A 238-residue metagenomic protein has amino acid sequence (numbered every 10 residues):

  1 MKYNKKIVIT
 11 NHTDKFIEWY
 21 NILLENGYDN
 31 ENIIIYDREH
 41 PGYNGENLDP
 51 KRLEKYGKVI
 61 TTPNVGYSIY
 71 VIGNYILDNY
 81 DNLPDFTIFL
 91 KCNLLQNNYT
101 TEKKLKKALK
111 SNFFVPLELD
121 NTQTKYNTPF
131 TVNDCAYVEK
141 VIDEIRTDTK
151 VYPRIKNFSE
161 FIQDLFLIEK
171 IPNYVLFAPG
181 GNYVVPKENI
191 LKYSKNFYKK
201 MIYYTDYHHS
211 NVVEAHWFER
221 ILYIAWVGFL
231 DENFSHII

Functional and structural regions predicted by a protein language model:
M1-I238: ER/Golgi luminal nucleotide-sugar-dependent glycosyltransferases, focusing on the catalytic module
